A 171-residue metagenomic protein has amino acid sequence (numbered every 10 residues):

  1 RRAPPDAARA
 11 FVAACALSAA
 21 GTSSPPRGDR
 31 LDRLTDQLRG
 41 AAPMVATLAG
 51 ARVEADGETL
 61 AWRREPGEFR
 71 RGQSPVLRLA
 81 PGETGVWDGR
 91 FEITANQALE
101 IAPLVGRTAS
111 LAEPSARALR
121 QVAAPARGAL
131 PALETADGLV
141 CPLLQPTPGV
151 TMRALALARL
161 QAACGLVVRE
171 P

Functional and structural regions predicted by a protein language model:
R1-P171: AMP-forming adenylation/ATP pyrophosphatase catalytic core
